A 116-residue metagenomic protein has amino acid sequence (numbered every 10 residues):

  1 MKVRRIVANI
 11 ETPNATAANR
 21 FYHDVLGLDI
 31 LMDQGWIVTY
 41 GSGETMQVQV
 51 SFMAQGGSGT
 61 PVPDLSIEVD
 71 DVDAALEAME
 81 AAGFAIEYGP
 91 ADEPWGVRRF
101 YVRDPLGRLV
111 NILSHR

Functional and structural regions predicted by a protein language model:
M1-A17, M46-Q47, P63-L65, H115-R116: N-terminal beta-strand motif that seeds the catalytic metal site of vicinal oxygen chelate
N14-A15, L65-L109: Vicinal oxygen chelate
N14-D29: Amphipathic alpha-helical segments
G27-D33, I86-G89: Short secondary-structure junctions
D29-V62, L109-S114: Conserved short beta-strand elements that form part of the metal-binding/catalytic scaffold of enzyme active sites
